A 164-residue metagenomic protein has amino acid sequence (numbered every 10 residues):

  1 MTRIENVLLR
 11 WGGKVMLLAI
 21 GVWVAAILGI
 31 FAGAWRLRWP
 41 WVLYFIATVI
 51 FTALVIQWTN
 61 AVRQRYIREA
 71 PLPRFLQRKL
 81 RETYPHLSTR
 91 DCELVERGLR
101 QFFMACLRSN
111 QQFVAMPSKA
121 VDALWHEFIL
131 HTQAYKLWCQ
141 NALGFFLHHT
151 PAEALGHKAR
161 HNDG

Functional and structural regions predicted by a protein language model:
M1, M104, L130: Residue-level marker of positions within ordered structural domains that often coincide with functionally constrained
M1-W11, L137: Cytosolic juxtamembrane N-terminal segments of multi-pass membrane proteins
R10-R36: Canonical alpha-helical transmembrane segments of integral membrane proteins
F31-V49: Hydrophobic alpha-helical transmembrane segments
L43-Y44, I50-E82: Transmembrane-cytosolic junction motif
R74-P117: Acidic, Ser/Thr-rich low-complexity segments on the non-lumenal side of membrane proteins
R108-G164: Membrane-proximal, non-transmembrane interaction modules that couple membrane proteins to downstream assemblies
